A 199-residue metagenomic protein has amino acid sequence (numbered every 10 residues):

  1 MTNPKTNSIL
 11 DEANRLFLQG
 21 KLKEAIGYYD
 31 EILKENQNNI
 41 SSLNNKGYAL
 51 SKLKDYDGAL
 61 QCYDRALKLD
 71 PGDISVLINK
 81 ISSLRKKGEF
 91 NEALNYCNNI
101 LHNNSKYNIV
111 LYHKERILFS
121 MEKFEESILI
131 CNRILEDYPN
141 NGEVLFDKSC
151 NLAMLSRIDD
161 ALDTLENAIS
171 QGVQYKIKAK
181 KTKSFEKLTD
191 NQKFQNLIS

Functional and structural regions predicted by a protein language model:
P4-S41, N45-K52, K86: Alpha-helical segment of the N-proximal tetratricopeptide repeat
E35, L69, N103, D137-Y138 (+1 more regions): Structural marker of alpha-solenoid helical repeat scaffolds
S42, V76, V110, V144 (+1 more regions): TPR alpha-solenoid repeat register
N45, N79, H113, D147 (+1 more regions): Canonical tetratricopeptide repeat
